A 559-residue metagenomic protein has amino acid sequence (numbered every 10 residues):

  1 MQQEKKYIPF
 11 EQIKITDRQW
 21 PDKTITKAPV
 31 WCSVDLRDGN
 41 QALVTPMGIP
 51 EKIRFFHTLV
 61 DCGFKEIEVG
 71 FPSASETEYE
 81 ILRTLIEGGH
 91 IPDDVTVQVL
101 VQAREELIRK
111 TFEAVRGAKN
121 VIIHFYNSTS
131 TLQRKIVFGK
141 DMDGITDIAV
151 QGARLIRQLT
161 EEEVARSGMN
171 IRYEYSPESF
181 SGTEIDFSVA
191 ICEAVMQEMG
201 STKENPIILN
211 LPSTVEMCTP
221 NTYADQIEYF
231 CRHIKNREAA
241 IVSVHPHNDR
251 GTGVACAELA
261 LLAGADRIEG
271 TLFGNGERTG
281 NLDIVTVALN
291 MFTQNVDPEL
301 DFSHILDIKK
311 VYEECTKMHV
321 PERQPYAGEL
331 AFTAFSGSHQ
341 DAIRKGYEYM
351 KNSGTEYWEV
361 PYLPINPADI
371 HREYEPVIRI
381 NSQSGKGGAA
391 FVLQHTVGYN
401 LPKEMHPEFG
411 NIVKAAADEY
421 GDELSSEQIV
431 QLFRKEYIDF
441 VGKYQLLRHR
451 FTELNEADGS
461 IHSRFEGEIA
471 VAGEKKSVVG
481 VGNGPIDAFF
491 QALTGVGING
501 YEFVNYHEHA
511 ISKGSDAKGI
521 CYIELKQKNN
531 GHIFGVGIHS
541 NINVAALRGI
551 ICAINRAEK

Functional and structural regions predicted by a protein language model:
Q2-D35, N295-V479, S515-K518: A mid-to-C-terminal "edge-of-domain" accessory segment
Q2-L107, R372, V377-I380, S384 (+1 more regions): N-terminal capping/small domains of soluble enzymes
W31, M47-E66, L82-G88, P92 (+2 more regions): Alpha/beta enzyme core
D38, A42-L43, P72-E76, S130-L132 (+5 more regions): Short, small-residue-enriched loops and turns at beta-alpha junctions that line or gate enzyme active sites
Q133-R134, L211-S213, I241, E269-E277 (+4 more regions): Short beta-alpha connecting loops at secondary-structure transitions that line or flank enzyme active sites
V215-N352: Catalytic alpha/beta core domains of metabolic enzymes, predominantly
T452, A457-S463, A472-G473, G480-G531 (+1 more regions): A conserved regulatory-domain signal marking ACT and ACT-like small-molecule sensing domains and adjacent regulatory
G531-K559: Mixed-charge, glycine-accented linear interaction segment located at domain edges/termini
